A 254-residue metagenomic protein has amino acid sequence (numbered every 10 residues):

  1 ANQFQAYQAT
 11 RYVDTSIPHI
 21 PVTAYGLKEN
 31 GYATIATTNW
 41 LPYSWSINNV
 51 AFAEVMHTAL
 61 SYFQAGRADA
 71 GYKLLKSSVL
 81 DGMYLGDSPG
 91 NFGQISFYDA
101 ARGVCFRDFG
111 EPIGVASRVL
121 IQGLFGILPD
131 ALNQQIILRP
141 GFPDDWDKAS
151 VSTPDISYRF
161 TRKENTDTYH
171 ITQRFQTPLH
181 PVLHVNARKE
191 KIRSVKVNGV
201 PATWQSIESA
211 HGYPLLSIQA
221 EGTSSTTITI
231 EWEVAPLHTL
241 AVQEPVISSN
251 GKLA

Functional and structural regions predicted by a protein language model:
A1-V50, M83-L85, Q94-Y98, S150: Extended glycan-interaction surfaces of carbohydrate-active proteins
H57-A254: Non-catalytic C-terminal accessory modules of carbohydrate-active enzymes
